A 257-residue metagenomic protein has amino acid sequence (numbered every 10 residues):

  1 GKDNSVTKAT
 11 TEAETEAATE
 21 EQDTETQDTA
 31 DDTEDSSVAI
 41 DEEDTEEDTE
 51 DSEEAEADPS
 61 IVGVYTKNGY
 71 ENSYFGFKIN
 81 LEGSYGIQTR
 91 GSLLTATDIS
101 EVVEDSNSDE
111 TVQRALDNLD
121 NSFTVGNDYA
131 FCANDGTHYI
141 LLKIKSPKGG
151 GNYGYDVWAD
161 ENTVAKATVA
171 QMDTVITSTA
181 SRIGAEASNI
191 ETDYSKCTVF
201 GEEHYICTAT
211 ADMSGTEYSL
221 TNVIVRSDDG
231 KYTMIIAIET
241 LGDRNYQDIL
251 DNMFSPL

Functional and structural regions predicted by a protein language model:
K2-F75, I79-L81, T89-R90, D98-S100: N-terminal, intrinsically disordered, polar/charged segments of Gram-positive cell-envelope systems that serve as
P59, N80-S84, G136, F200-E202 (+1 more regions): Short, solvent-exposed coil/turn segments at beta-strand boundaries
V62-Y65, S84-Q88, A185-N189, F254-L257: Short glycine-aromatic motifs
S73, F77, V164-A167, L241-N245: Extracytoplasmic/periplasmic, Sec-exported soluble proteins
G83-Y85, D173, S178-A180, D229-L257: Surface-exposed amphipathic alpha-helical segments
L93-L220: Conserved polar/disulfide-associated segments of primarily extracytoplasmic proteins
I190, Y205-I249: C-terminal or late-domain output modules
